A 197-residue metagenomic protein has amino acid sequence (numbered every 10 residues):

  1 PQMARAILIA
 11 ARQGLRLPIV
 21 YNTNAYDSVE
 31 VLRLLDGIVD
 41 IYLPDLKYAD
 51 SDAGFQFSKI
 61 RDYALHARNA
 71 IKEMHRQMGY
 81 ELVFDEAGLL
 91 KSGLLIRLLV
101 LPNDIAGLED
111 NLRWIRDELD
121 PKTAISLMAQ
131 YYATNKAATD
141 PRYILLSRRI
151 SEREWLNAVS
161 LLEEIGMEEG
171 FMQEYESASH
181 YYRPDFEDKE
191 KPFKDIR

Functional and structural regions predicted by a protein language model:
P1-E30, L35-E81, M172: Core AdoMet radical
Y80-R197: Auxiliary Fe-S-binding modules of radical SAM enzymes
